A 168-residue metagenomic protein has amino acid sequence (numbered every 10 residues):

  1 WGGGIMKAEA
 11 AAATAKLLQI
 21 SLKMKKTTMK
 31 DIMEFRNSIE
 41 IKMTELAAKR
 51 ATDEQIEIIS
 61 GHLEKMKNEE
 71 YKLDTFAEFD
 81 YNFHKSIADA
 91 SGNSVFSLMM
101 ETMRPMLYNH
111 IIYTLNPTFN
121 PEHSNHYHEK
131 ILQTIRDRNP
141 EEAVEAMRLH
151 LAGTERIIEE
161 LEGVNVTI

Functional and structural regions predicted by a protein language model:
W1-F35, E45, V164-I168: Short linear motifs at protein or domain termini
K26, L73, E159-E160: Glycine-centered secondary-structure boundary/capping sites
I32-Y113, H123-T134, E142-R156: Conserved amphipathic alpha-helical segments that form helical-bundle/coiled-coil interaction surfaces
N116, N120: Solvent-exposed loop and edge beta-strand segments that line ligand/cofactor-binding and catalytic clefts
E141, R156-I168: Generic C-terminal helix-cap and adjacent flexible tail
